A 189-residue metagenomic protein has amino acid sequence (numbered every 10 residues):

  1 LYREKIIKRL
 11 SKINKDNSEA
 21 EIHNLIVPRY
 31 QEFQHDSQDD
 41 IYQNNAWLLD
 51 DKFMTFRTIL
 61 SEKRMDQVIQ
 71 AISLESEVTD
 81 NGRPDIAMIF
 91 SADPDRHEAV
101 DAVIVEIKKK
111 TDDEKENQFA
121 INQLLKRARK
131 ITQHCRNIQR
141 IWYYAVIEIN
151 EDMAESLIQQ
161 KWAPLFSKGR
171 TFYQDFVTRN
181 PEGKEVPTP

Functional and structural regions predicted by a protein language model:
L1-P189: Charged, terminal alpha-helix-loop-beta segments that serve as non-catalytic nucleic-acid engagement and/or assembly
